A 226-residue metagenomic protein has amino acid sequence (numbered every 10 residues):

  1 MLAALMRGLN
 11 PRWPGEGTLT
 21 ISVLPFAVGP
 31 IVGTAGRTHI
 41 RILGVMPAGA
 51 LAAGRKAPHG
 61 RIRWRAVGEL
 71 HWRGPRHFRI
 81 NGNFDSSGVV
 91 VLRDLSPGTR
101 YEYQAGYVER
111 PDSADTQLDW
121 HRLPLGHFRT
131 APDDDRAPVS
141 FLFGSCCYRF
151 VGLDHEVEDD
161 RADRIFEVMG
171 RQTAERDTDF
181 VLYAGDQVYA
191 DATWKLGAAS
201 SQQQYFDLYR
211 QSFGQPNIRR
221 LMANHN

Functional and structural regions predicted by a protein language model:
M1-L2: N-terminal export leaders
L5-N226: Divalent metal-dependent phosphoesterase catalytic cores across multiple superfamilies
